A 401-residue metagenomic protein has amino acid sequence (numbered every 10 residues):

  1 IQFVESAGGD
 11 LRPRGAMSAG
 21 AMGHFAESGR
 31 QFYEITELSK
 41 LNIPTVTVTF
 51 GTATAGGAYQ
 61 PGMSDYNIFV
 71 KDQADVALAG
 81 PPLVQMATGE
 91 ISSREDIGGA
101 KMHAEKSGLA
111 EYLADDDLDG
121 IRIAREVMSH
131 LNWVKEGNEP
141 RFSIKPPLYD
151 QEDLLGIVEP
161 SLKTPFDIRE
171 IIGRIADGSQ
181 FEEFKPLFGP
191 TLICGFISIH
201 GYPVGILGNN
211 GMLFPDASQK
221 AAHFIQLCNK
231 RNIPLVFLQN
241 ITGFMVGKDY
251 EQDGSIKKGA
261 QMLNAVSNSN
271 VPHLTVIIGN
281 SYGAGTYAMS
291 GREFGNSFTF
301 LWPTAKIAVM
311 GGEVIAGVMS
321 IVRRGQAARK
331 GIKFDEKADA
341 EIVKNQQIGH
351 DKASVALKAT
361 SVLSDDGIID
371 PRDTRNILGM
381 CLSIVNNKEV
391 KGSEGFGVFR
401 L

Functional and structural regions predicted by a protein language model:
I1-L401: Ligand-binding clefts of soluble mixed alpha/beta catalytic domains
